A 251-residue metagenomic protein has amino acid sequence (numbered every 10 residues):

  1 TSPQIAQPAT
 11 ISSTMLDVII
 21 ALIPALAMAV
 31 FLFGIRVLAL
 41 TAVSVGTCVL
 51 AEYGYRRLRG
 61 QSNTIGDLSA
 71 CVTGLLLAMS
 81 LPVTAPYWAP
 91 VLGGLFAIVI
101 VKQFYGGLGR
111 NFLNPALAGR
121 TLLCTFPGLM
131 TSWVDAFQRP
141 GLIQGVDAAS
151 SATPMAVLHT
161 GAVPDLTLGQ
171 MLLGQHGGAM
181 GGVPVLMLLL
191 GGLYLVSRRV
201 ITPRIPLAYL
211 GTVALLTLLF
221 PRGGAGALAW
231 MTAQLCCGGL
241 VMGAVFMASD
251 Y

Functional and structural regions predicted by a protein language model:
T1-V49: N-terminal signal-anchor module of multipass membrane proteins
S2, L50-S62, I98-G109, L190-R199 (+1 more regions): C-terminal ends of transmembrane helices
A21-M28, E52, A70-A78, G94-I98 (+3 more regions): Hydrophobic, membrane-inserted alpha-helices
G34-T47, T84-G93, Q175-V185, A227-L240: Structural signature of hydrophobic alpha-helical transmembrane segments
L40-M79, Q103: Active-site cofactor/substrate anionic-group-binding motifs, chiefly glycine- and Lys/Arg-rich phosphate-binding loops
S69-A70, L75-G145: Membrane-interface helix-loop-helix junctions at boundaries between adjacent transmembrane segments
R110-L189: Long hydrophobic alpha-helical segments that form multi-pass transmembrane helix bundles in integral membrane proteins
S197-M247: Alpha-helical transmembrane segments
